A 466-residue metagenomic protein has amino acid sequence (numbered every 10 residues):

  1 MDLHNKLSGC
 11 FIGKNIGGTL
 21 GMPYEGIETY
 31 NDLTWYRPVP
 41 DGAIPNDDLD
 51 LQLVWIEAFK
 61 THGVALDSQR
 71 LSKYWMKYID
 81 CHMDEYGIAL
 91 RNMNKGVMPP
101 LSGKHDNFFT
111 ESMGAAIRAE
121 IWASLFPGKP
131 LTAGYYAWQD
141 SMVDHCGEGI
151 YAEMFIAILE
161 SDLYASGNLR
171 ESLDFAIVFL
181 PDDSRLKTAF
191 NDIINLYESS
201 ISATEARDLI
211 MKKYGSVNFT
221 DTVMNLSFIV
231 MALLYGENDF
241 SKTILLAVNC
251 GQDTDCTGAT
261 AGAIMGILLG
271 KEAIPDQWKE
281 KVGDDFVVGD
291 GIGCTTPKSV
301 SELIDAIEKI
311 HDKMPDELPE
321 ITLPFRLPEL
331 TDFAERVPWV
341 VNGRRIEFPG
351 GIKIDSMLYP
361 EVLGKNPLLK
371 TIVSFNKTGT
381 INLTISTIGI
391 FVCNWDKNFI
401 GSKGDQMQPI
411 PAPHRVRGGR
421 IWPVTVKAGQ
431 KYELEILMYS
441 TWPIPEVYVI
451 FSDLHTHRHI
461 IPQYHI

Functional and structural regions predicted by a protein language model:
M1-K365, I385, I390-I400, I436-I466: Structured, active/binding-site neighborhoods that engage oxygen-rich ligands
L7, L368-K370, Q430-Y432: Secondary-structure boundary/capping motif
Y359-S374, R417-W422: Short beta-strands within extracellular/lumenal beta-sheet-rich domains
S374-N382, G429-K431: Extended extracellular/luminal ectodomain segments enriched in beta-structured repeat modules
K397-I444: Beta-strand-rich ligand-recognition modules
